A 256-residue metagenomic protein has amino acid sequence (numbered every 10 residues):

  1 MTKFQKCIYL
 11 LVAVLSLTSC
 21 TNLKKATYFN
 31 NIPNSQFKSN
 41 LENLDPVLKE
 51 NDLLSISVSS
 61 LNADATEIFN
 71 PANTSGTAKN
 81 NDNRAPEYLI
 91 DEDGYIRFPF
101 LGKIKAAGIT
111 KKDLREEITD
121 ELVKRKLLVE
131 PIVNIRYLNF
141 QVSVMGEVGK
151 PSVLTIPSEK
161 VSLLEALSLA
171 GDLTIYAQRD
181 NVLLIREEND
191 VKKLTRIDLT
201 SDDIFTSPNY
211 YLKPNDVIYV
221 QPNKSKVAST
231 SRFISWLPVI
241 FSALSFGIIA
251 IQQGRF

Functional and structural regions predicted by a protein language model:
T2-Q5, C20-F256: Ser/Thr/Pro/Gly-biased, low-complexity, turn-/loop-rich segments that often occur immediately after N-terminal
K6-V12: Sec-dependent N-terminal signal peptides
